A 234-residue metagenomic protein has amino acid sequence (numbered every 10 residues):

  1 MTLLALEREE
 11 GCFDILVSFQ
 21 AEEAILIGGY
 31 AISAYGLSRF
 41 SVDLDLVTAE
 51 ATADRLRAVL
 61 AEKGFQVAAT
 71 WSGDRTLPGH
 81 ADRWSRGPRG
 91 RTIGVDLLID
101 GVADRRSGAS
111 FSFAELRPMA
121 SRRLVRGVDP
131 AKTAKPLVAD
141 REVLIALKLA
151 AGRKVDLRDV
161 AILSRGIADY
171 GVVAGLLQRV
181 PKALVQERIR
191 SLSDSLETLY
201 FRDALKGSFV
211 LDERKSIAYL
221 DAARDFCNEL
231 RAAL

Functional and structural regions predicted by a protein language model:
M1-L234: Compositionally biased terminal segments of proteins
